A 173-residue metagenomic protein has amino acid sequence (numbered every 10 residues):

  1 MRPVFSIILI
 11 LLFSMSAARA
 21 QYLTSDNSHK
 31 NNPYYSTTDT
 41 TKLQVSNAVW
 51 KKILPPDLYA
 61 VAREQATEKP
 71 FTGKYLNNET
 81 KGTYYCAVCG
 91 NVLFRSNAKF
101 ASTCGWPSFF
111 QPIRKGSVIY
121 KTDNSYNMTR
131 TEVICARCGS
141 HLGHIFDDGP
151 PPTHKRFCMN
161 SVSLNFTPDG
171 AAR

Functional and structural regions predicted by a protein language model:
M1-T24: Bacterial Sec-dependent N-terminal signal peptides
S25-S46: Short, contiguous pre-domain boundary segments
H29, K42, K51-Y85, N91-R173: A short Gly-Trp-Pro
